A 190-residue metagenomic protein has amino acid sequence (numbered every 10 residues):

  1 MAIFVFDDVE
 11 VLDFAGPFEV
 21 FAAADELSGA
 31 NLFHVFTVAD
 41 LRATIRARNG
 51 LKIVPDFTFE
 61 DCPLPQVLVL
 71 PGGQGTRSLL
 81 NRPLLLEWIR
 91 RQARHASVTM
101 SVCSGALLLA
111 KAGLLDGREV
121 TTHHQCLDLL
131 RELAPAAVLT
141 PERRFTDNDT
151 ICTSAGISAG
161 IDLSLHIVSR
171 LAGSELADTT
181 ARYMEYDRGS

Functional and structural regions predicted by a protein language model:
M1-T99, A106-K111, D128-L133, A137-E142 (+1 more regions): Extended, subdomain-level signal for the structured scaffold at the beginning of enzyme domains
V5, T122, A155: Small/polar loops that bind or transfer phosphate-bearing groups
V69, S101, T121, T146: Conserved beta-strand segments that form the floor/walls of ligand-binding pockets within enzyme and binding domains
T99-M100, T121, T140, C152: Structural detector of well-ordered beta-strand residues that form the stable sheet scaffold of enzyme domains
L114-E132: Short, glycine-/small-residue-rich phosphate/pyrophosphate-handling segment
D149-G156: A short glycine-threonine-serine/GTX helix/turn-capping micro-motif
